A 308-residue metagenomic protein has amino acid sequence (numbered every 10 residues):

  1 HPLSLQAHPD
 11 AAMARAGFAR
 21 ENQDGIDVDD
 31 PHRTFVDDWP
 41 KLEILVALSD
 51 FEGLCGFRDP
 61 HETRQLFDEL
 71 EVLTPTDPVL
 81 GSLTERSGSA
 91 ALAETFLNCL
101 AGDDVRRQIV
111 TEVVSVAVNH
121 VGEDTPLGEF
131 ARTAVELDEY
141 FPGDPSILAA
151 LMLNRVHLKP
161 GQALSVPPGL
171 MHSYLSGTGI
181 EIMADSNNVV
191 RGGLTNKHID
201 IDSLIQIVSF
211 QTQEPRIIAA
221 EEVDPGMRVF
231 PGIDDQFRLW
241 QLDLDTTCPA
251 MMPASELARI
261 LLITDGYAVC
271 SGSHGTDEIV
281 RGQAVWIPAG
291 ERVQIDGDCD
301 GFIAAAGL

Functional and structural regions predicted by a protein language model:
H1-L3, R20, T34-H61, G122-L127 (+4 more regions): Glycine- and acidic-residue-biased ligand/ion/polar-headgroup-sensing regions
H1-T111, P142, S146-K159, R191: Fe(II)/2-oxoglutarate oxygenase catalytic core
P2, Q6-A12, W39-E43, S49-E52 (+4 more regions): Ligand-binding loop in jelly-roll beta-barrel domains
H120-D138, L204, Q211-E222: Long, charged amphipathic helices and adjacent flexible linkers at domain junctions
N154-Y174, G290: Conserved SET/PR-domain catalytic core that frames the SAM/AdoMet-binding pocket
G177-V229: C-terminal, non-catalytic macromolecule-binding modules
E221-M251: A short glycine-rich, His/Asp/Glu-containing loop-to-beta-strand
